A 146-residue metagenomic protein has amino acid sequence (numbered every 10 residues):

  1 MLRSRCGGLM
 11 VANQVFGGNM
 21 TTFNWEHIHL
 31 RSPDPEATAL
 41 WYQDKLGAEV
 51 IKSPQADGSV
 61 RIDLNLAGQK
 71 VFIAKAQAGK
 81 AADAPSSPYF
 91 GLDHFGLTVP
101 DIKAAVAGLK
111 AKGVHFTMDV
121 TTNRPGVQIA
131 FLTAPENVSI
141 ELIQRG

Functional and structural regions predicted by a protein language model:
M1-G7, V11-T21, P54, D63 (+2 more regions): Vicinal oxygen chelate
T22, K45, Y89, G113-V114: Alpha-helix termination/capping residues and helix-transition junctions
N24-P33, I62-N65, D83-L109, Q128-T133: Vicinal oxygen chelate
H29-V71, P125, A130: Core segments of cupin and vicinal oxygen chelate
A37-L40, D44, K103-H115: Replace "anionic and nucleotidyl ligands
G58, I73, A78-A84, M118: A short, acidic/glycine-rich surface segment
A67-V71, A78-G79, I102: Short, charged/polar surface micro-motifs in flexible loops or helix N-caps
G68-F72, N137-I140: Short, charged/polar, Gly/Pro-enriched secondary-structure boundary elements
